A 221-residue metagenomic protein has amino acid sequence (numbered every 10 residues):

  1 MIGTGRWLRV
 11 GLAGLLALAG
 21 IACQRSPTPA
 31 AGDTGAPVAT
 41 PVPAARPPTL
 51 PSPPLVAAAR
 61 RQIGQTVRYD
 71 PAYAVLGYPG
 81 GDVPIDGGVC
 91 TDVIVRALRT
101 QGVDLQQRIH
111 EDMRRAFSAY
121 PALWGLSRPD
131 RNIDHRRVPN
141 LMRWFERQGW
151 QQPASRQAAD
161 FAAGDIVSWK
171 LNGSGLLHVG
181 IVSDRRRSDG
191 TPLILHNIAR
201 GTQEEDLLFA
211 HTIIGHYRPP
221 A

Functional and structural regions predicted by a protein language model:
I2-G11: Bacterial N-terminal signal peptides that target proteins for export
V10-L18: Hydrophobic alpha-helical targeting segments used for export or membrane insertion
G20-A22: C-terminal motif of bacterial Sec signal peptides marking the signal peptidase cleavage site
P27-M142, W150: N-terminal capping segments
V56, R114-I194: ...with weaker cross-activation on analogous glycine-rich loops/strands in unrelated enzymes
L105-Q106, V182, T212-G215: A structural signal for short, hydrophobic beta-strand segments that form beta-sheets in beta-rich/all-beta domains
Q107-E111, L171-G173, H196-A199, P220: A mature extracytoplasmic/lumenal domain signature
D189-A221: Low-complexity, Gly/Ser/Thr/Pro-rich intrinsically disordered linker/tail segments
